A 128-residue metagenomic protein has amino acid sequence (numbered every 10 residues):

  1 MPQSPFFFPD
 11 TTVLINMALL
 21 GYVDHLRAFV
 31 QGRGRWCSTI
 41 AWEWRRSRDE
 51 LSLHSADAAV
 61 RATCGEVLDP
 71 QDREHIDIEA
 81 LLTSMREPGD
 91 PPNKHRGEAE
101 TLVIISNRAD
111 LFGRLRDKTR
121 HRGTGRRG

Functional and structural regions predicted by a protein language model:
P2-L111, K118-G128: Active-site-proximal, substrate-binding regions of enzyme catalytic domains and RNA-binding/basic surfaces
